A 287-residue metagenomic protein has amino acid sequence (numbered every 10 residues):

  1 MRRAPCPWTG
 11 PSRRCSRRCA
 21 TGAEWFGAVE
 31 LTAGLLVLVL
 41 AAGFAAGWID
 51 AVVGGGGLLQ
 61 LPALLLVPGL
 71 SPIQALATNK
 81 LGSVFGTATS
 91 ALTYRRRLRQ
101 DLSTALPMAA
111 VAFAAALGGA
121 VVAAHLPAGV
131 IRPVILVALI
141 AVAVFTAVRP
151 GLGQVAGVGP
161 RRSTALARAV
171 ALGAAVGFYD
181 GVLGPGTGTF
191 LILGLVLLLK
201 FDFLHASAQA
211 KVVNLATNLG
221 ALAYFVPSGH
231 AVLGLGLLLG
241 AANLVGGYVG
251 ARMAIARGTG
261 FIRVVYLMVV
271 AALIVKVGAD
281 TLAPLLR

Functional and structural regions predicted by a protein language model:
M1-G22: A long, amphipathic alpha-helix that forms part of the scaffold/cap immediately adjacent to metal-dependent active
E24-S71, A156-S207: Selected transmembrane alpha-helices and immediately adjacent juxtamembrane segments of polytopic inner-membrane
L36, K80, L136-L139, A143 (+3 more regions): Residues within membrane-spanning alpha-helices of integral membrane proteins, especially the hydrophobic core/packing
L40, F44, W48, K80 (+10 more regions): Residue-level signature of the transmembrane alpha-helical core of multi-pass small-molecule transporters
S71-N79, S103-P107, K200-K211: Membrane-interface alpha-helices at helix entry/exit sites of multi-pass transporters
A77-V134, N218-M268: Selective hydrophobic functional segments
T89-R99, A120, A128, L136-R161 (+1 more regions): Transmembrane helix exit motif
G118-G119, A175-L183, A221-G229, G236 (+1 more regions): Hydrophobic alpha-helical transmembrane segments in multi-pass integral membrane proteins
